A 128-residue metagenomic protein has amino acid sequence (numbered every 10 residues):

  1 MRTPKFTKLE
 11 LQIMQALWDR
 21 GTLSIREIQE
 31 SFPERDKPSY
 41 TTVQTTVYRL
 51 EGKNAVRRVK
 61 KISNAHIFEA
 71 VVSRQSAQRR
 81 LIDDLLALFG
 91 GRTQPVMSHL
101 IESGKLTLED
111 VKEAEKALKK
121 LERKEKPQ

Functional and structural regions predicted by a protein language model:
T3-L9, K61-R80: Short, cationic-aromatic polyanion-contact patches
L11-Q15: Pre-recognition alpha-helix immediately N-terminal to the DNA-recognition helix within helix-turn-helix or winged-helix
L23-S31: Short acidic, hydrophobic short linear motifs in intrinsically disordered regions
E30-P38: Short helix-coil junctions and helix-kink-helix linkers
Q44-Y48: Short, hydrophobic-biased segments on the C-terminal half of alpha helices that form "recognition helices"
N54: Glycine-centered, phosphate/nucleic-acid-interacting loop/turn motifs that mediate DNA/RNA or nucleotide
R58, A70, L108: Short beta-strand "wing" residues that participate in macromolecule-binding interfaces
R80-K124: Amphipathic alpha-helical dimerization/coiled-coil segments that flank or bridge DNA-binding/regulatory modules
